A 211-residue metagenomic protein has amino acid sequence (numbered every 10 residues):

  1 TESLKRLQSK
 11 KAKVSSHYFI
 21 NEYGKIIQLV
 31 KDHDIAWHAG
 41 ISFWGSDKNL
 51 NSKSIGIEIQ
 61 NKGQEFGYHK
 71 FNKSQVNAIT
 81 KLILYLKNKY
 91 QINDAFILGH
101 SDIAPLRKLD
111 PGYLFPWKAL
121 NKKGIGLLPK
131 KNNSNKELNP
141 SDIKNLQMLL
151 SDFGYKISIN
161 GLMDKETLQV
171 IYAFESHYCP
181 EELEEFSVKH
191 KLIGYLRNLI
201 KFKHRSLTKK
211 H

Functional and structural regions predicted by a protein language model:
T1-A95: Active-site-adjacent loop/helix surface patches within enzyme catalytic domains that shape the substrate-binding cleft
K25-Q28, G40-F43, K73-L98, A104-H211: Cell-envelope/ECM-targeting effectors and their regulatory/trafficking segments
Q64, S101-D102: Short, flexible active-site loops
